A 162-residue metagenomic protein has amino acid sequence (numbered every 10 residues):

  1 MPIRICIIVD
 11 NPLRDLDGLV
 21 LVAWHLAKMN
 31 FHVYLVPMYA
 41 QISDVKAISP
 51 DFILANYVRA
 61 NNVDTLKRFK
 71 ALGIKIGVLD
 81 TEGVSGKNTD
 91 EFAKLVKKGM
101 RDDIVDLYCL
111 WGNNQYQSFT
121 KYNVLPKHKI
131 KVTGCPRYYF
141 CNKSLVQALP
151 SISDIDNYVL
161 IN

Functional and structural regions predicted by a protein language model:
I3-I152, I161: Active-site and donor-binding regions of nucleotide-sugar-utilizing enzymes
Y158: Catalytic centers of nucleases
